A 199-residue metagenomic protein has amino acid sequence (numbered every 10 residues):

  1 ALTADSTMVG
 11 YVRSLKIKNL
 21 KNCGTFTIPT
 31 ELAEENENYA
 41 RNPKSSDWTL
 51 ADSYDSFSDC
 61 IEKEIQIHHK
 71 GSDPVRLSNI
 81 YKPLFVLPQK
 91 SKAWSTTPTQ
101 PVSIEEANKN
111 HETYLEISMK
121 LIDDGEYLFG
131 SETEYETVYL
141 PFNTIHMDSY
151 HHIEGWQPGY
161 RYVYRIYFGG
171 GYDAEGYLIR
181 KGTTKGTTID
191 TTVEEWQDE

Functional and structural regions predicted by a protein language model:
A1-E199: Extracytoplasmic cysteine-anchoring/structural motifs
